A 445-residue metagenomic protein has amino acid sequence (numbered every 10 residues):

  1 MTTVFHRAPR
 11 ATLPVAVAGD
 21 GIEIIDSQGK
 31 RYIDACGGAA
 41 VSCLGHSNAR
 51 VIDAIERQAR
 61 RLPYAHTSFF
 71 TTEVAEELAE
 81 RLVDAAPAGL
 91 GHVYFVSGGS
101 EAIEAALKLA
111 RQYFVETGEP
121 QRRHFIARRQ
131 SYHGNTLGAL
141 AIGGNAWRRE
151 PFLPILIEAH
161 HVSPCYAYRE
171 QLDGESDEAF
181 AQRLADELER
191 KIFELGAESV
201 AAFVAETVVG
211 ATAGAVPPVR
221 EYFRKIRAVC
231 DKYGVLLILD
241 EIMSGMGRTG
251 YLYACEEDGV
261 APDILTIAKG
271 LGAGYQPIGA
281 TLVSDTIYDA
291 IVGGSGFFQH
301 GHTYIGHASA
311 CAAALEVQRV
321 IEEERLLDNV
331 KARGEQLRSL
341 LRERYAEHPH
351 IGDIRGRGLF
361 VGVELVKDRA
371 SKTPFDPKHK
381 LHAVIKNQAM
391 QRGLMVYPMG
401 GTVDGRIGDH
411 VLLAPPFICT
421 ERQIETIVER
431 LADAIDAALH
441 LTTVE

Functional and structural regions predicted by a protein language model:
M1-E445: Conserved N-terminal phosphate-binding loop of PLP-dependent enzymes in the Aspartate aminotransferase
